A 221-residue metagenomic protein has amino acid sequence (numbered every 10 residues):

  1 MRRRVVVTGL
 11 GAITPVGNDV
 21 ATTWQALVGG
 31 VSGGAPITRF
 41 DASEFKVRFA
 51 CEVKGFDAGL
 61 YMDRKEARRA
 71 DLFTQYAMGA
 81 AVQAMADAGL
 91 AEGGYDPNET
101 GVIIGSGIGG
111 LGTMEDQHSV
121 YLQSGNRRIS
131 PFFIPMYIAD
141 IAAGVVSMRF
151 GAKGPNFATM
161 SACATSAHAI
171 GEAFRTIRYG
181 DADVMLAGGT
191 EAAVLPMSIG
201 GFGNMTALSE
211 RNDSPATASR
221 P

Functional and structural regions predicted by a protein language model:
M1-E66, A88: ACP-dependent fatty acid/polyketide chain-elongation machinery
R2, N18, V28-I37, A86-E99 (+1 more regions): Acyl-thioester C-C bond-transforming condensing/cleaving domain
R4-V5, R69-A70, Y179: Hydrophobic alpha-helical segments, especially transmembrane helices and their immediate juxtamembrane helical caps
L10, G105-G107: Structured loops at beta-to-helix junctions and adjacent beta-edge loops in soluble globular domains
A12, A70, T159: Generic anion/oxyanion-binding catalytic loop in active/binding sites
D19-T22, A26, F73-A80, T165 (+1 more regions): Generic hydrophobic secondary-structure packing signal
R39-L90, T113, A139-K153: A glycine- and small-residue-enriched flexible loop/hinge segment at structural boundaries
